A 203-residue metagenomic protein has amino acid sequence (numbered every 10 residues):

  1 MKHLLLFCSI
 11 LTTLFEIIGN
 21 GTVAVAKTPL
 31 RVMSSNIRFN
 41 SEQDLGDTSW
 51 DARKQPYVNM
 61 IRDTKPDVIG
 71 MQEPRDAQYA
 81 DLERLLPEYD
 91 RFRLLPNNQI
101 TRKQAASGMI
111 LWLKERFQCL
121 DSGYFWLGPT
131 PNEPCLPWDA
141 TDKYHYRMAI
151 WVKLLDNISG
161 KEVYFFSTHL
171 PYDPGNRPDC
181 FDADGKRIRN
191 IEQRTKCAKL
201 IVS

Functional and structural regions predicted by a protein language model:
M1-L4: Positively charged n-region of N-terminal signal peptides that target proteins for export
F7-G19: Bacterial N-terminal signal peptides
F15, T22-L85, Q99-A105, A198-K199: N-terminal, active-site-proximal structural segment of metallo-dependent hydrolase catalytic domains
S34-Q55, Q99-I100, G128-Y144, P171-Q193: Acidic/histidine-rich helix-loop elements that form or flank divalent-metal/phosphate-binding sites at the catalytic
Q72-Y172: Structured beta-strand-rich core segments of catalytic domains in phosphoester-bond hydrolases
Y146-T168, D179-S203: His/acidic metal-ligating clusters that form di-metal
